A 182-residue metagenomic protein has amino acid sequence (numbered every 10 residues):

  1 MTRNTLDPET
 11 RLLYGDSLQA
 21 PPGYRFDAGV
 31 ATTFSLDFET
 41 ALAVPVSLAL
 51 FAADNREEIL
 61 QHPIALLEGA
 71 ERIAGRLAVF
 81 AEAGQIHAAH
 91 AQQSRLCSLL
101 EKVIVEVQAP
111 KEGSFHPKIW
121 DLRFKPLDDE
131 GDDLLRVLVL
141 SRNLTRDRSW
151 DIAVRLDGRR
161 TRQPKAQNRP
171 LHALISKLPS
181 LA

Functional and structural regions predicted by a protein language model:
T2-H90: A structured, charge-rich N-terminal accessory region that forms the first stable segment of a protein and links
A52-A182: HKD-type phospholipase D/PLD-like phosphodiesterase module
